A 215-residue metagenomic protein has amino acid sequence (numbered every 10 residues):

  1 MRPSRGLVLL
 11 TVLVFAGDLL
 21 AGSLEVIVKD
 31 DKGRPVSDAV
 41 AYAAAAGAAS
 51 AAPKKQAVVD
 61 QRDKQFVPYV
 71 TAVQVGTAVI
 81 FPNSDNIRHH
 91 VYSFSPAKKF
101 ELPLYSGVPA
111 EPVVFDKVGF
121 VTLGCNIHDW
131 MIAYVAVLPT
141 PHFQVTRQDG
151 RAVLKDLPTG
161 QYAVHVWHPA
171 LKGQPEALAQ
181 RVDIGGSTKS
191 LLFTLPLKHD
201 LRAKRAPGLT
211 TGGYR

Functional and structural regions predicted by a protein language model:
M1-V8: Bacterial N-terminal signal peptides that target proteins for export
V12-L13, A136: Small beta-barrel nucleic-acid-binding modules, principally OB-folds
A16-G17: N-terminal signal peptide c-region/cleavage motif recognized by signal peptidases
A21-R151, K155-R215: Extracytoplasmic copper-binding redox domains, predominantly the cupredoxin/blue-copper superfamily
